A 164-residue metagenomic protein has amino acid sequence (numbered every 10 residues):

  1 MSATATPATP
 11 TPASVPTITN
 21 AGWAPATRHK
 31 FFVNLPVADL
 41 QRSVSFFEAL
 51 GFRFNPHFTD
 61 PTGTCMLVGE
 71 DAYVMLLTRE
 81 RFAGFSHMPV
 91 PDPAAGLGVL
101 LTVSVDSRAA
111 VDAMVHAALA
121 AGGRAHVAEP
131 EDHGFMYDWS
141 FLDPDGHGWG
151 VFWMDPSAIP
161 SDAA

Functional and structural regions predicted by a protein language model:
S2-A24, C65, V115-A164: Vicinal oxygen chelate
S2-T4, V15-L40, A95-G96: Terminus-proximal functional modules
A3, N34-A83: Core segments of cupin and vicinal oxygen chelate
N20-W23, F85-P91: Short beta-strand/turn micro-motifs at beta-sheet edges
P25-T27, F58, P91-A95, E131: A generic structural micro-feature
H29-D39, M66-L67, M88-A117, Y137-L142: Vicinal oxygen chelate
V44, D112, W149: Alpha-helical elements of the RecA-like P-loop NTPase motor core of helicases
L50, E80, D92-A94, D155-A158: Membrane-topology and secretion signals of cell-surface/extracellular proteins
